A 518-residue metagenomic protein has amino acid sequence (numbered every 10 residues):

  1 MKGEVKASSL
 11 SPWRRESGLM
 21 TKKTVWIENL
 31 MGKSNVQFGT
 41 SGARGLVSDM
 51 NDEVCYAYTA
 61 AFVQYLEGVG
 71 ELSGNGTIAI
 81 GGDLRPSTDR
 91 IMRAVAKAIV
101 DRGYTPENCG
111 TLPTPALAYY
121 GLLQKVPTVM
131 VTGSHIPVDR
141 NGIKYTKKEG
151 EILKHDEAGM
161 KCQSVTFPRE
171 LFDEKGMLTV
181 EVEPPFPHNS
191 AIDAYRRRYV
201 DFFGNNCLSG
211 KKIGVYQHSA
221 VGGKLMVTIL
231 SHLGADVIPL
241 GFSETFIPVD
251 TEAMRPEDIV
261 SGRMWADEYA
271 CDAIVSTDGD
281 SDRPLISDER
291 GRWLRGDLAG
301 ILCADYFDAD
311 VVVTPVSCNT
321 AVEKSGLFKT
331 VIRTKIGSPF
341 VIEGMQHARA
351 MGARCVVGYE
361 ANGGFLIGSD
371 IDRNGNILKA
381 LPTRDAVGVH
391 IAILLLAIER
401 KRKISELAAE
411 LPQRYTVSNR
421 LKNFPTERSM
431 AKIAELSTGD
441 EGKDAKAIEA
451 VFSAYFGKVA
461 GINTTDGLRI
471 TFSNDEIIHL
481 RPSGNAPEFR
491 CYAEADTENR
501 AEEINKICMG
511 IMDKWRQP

Functional and structural regions predicted by a protein language model:
K22-V95, D101-R102, M177-S209: An N-terminal, well-structured beta->alpha segment
W26-N35, L46, N141-A266: Gly/Ser/Thr-enriched, mixed-charge loops and adjacent short helices that form phosphate/oxyanion-binding elements
E71-L72, T77-R140, V227-E289, Q346: N-terminal small/polar loop signature for handling phosphorylated ligands or for N-terminal nucleophile
S73-D83, E107, K212-V215, V311-P315 (+1 more regions): Short glycine-rich phosphate-binding loop at a beta-alpha junction
D139, G150, D267-R333, E343: Replace "Mg2+/Mn2+-dependent" with "divalent metal-dependent
A235, P239-G241, R292-D310, N376-A392: Gly/Ser/Thr-rich active-site loops/lids in small-molecule metabolic enzymes that frequently grip phosphoryl groups
C271-A273, A309-G484, E488-Y492, E498-P518: Phosphate-binding and adjacent anionic-ligand microenvironments
